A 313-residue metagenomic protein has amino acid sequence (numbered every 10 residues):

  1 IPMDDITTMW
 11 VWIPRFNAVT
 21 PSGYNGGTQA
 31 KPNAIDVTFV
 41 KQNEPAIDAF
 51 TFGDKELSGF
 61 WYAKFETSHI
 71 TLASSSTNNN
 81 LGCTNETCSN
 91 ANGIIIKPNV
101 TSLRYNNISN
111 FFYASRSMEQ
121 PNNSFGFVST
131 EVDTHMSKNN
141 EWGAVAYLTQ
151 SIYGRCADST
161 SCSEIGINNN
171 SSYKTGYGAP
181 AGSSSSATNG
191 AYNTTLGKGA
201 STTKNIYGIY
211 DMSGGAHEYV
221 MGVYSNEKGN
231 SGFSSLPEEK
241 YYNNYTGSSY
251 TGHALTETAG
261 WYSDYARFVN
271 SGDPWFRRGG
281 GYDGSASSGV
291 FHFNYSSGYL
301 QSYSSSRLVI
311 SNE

Functional and structural regions predicted by a protein language model:
I1-P14, A18-G23, E131-T134: GGW-centered surface loops in extracellular recognition modules
D4-T7, A34-M212, N312: Short aromatic-cysteine micro-motif
W10-V11, F60, W275, S306: A broad, low-specificity signal marking well-ordered, structured residues that form hydrophobic/aromatic
V11, T28-A30: Hydrophobic structural segments
V11, W61-A63, A216-E218: Short hydrophobic-aromatic micro-motifs
V19-G26, H69-S75, S285-G289: Short, solvent-exposed loop/turn elements at domain surfaces
Y24, A73, Y147, S225-E227: Generic domain-boundary/flexible-linker signal
N139-G143, K174-G190, T194-L196, T203-I206 (+2 more regions): C-terminal, surface-exposed recognition/capping segments
